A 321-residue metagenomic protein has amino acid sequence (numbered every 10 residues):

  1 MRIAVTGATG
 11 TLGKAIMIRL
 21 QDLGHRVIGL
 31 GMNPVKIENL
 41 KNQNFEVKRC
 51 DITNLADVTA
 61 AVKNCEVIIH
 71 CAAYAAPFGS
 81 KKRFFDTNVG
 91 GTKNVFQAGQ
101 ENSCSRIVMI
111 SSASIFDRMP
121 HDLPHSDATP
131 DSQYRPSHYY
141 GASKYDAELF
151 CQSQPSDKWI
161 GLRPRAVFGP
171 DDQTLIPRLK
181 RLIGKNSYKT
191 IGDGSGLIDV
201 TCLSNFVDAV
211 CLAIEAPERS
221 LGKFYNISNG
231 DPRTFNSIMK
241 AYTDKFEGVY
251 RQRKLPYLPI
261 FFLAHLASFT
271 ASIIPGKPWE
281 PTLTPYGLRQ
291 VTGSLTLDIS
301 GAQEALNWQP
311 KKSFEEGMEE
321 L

Functional and structural regions predicted by a protein language model:
I3-L23: N-terminal Rossmann NAD(P)H-binding glycine-rich loop of SDR-like oxidoreductase domains
N39, F45, R49-T87, A98 (+1 more regions): NAD(P)H-binding glycine-rich loop region in Rossmannoid oxidoreductase-like domains and their noncatalytic homologs
N94-Y139: Conserved Rossmann-fold NAD(P)-dependent oxidoreductase catalytic core, especially the SDR/UDP-sugar
P120-F168, Y188-I191: Catalytic helix-loop patch of NAD(P)-dependent Rossmann-fold dehydrogenases
A142, D146-A147, Q173-R178, G192-I214 (+1 more regions): Substrate-positioning beta->alpha
G169, I191-G196, Y225-P232, T243-F246 (+3 more regions): Glycine-rich Rossmann NAD(P)(H)-binding loop
A216-E280, E315, E319-E320: Mid/C-terminal beta-alpha module of Rossmann-like enzyme folds, strongest in SDR-family dehydrogenases/epimerases
L297-A305, Q309-L321: Amphipathic terminal alpha-helices
